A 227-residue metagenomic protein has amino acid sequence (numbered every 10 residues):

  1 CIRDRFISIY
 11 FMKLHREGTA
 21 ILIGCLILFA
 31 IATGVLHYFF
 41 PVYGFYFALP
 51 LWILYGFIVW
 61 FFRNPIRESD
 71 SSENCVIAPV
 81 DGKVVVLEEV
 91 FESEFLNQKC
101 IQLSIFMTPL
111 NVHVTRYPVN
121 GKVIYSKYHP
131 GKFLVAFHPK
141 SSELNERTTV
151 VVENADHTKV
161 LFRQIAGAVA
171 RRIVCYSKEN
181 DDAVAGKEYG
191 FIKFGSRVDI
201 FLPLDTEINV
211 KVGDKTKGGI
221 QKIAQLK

Functional and structural regions predicted by a protein language model:
C1-I2: Short, small-residue-biased leader/transition segments that mark boundaries at the very start of proteins
S8-K227: Contiguous, well-folded functional domains in the mature portion of proteins
